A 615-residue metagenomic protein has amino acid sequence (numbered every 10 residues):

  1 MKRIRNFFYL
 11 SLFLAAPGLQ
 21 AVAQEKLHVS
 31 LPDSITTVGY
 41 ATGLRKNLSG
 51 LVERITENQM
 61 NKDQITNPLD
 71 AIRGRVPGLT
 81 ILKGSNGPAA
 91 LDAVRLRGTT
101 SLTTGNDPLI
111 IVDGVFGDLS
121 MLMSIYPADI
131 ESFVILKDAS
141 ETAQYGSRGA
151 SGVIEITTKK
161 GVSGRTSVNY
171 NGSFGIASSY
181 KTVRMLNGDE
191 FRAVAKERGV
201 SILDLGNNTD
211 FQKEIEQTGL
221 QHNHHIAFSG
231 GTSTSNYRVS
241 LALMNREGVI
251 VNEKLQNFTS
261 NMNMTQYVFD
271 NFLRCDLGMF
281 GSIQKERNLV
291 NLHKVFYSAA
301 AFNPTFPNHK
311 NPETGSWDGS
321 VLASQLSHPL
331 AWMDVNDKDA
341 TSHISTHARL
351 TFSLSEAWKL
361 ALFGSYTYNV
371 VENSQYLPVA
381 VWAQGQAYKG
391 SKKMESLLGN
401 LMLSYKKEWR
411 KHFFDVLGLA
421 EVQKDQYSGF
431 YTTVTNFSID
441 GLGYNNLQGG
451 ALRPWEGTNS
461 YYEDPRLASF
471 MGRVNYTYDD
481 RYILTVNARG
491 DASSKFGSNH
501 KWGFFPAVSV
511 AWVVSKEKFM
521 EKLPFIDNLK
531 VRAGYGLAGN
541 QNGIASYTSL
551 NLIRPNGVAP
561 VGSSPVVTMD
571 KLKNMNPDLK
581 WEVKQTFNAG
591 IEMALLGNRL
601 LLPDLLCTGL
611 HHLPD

Functional and structural regions predicted by a protein language model:
M1-M262, Y267-V268, L273-S282, H343-S345 (+2 more regions): Short, small/polar-rich motifs associated with maturation and membrane association, primarily at protein termini
K26, V162-N207, V249-I250, T259 (+5 more regions): Surface-exposed loop/interface segments of Gram-negative outer-membrane beta-barrel transport/assembly proteins
N67, L91, S151, Q221-H225 (+11 more regions): Transmembrane beta-barrel architecture of outer-membrane proteins
T158, N187, I226-T232, M262-Q266 (+6 more regions): Residues on the lipid-exposed face of transmembrane beta-strands in outer-membrane beta-barrel proteins
G172, L241-E247, L484-S493, Y535: Transmembrane beta-strand segments that form the barrel wall of outer-membrane beta-barrel proteins
S493-S494, H611: Active-site beta-strand/loop architecture of penicillin-binding DD-peptidases
S498-W502: Short glycine/threonine-rich loop-to-helix capping motif typified by GTGT followed within a few residues by an Asp-Pro
